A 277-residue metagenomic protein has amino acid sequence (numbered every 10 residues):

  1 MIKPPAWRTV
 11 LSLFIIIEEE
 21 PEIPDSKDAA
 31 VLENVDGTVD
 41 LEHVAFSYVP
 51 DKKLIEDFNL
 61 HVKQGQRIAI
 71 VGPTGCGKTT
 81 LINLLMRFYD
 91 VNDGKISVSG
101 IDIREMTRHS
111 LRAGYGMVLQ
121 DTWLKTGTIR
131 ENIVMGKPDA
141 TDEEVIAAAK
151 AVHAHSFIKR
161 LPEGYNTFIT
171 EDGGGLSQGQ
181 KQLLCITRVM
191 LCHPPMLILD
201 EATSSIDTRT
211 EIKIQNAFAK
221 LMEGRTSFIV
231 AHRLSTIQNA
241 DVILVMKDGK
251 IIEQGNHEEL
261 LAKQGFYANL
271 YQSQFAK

Functional and structural regions predicted by a protein language model:
M1-I16: Cytosolic ends of transmembrane helices, especially the final helix of ABC transmembrane type-1 domains
E18-S26, L32-K277: ABC-type nucleotide-binding domain
